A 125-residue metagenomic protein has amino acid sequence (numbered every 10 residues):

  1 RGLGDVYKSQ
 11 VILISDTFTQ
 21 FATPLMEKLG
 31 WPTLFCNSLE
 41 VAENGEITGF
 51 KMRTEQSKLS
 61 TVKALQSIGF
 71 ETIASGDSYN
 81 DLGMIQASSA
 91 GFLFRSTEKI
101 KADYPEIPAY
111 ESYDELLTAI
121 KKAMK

Functional and structural regions predicted by a protein language model:
R1-Y7: Short, small-residue-biased leader/transition segments that mark boundaries at the very start of proteins
V11-D16, F70-E111: Acidic, Mg2+-coordinating phosphoryl-transfer loop and its flanking beta/alpha structural elements, shared across
T19-T23, D81-L82, L117: Short, well-ordered alpha-helical microsegments
Q20-T72: Substrate-recognition "cap/lid" segment bordering the active-site pocket of phosphatases
T23-E27, K63, Q86, K101 (+1 more regions): Class I S-adenosyl-L-methionine
C36-A42, S96-I100, Y113-L116: Short, acidic/turn-prone active-site loops that include or flank metal/cofactor- and phosphate-binding residues
A42-G49, K101-P108, T118-A123: Short, charged, surface-exposed secondary-structure boundary motifs
